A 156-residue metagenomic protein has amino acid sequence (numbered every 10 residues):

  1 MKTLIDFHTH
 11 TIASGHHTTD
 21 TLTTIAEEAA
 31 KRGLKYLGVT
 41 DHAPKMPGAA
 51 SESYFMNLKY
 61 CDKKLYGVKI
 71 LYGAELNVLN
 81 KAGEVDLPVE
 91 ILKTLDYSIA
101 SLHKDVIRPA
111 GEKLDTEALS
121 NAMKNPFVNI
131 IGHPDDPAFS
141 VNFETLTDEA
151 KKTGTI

Functional and structural regions predicted by a protein language model:
K2, A30, A43, G48-I156: Extended substrate/RNA-proximal surfaces in nucleic-acid metabolism proteins
L4-H16, V39-H42, I131-P134: Histidine-centered catalytic micro-motifs
T9, T24, D115-A118: Short, well-ordered helical secondary-structure segments
H17-T18, G83: Short, glycine/acidic-enriched capping/hinge loops at junctions between secondary-structure elements
T18, L22, S51: Short, conserved glycine- and acidic-residue-centered signature motifs in active-site or ligand-binding loops
T21-G38, Y60-K63: Alpha-helical scaffold segments that flank or form the walls of functional sites
